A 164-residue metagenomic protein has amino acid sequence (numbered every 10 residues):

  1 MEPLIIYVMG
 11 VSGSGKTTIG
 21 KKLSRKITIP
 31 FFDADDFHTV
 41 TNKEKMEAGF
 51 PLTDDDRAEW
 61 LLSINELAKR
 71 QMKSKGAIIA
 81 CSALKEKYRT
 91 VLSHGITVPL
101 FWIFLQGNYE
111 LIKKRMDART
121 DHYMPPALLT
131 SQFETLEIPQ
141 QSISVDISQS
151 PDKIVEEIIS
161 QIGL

Functional and structural regions predicted by a protein language model:
I5: Walker A (P-loop) ATP-phosphate-binding motif of ABC ATPase nucleotide-binding domains
V8: Hydrophobic anchor at the beta1->P-loop junction of P-loop NTPases
S12: The conserved Walker
K16: Conserved lysine of the Walker
K21, R25-S63: Conserved substrate/cofactor phosphate-moiety recognition/catalytic segment in nucleotide-dependent phosphotransferases
D55-T97: Glycine-rich phosphate-binding loop used to anchor ATP phosphates in small-molecule kinases, encompassing both
I96-R115: Conserved phosphate-donor/acceptor-positioning beta-strand/loop module used by diverse small-molecule
A118-E157: Small-molecule kinase domains that catalyze NTP-dependent phosphoryl transfer to phosphate-bearing small molecules
